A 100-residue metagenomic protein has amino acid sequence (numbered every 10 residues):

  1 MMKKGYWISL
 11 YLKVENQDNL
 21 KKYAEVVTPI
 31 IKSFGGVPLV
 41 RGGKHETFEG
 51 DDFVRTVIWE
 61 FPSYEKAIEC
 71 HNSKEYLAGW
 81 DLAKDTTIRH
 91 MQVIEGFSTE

Functional and structural regions predicted by a protein language model:
M1-R55, P62-N72, E95-E100: Short S/T/G/P-rich N-terminal loop/turn motif that feeds into the first structured element of a domain
A67-Q92: C-terminal structural segments of small proteins and small subunits
